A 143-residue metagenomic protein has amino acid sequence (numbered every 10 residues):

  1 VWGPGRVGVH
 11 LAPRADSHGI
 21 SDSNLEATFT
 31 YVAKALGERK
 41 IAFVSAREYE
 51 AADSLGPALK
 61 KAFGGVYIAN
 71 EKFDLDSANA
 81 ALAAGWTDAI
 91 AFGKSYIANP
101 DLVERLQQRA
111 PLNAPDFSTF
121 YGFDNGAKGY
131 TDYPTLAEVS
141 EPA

Functional and structural regions predicted by a protein language model:
V1-A143: Flavin-dependent oxidoreductase catalytic cores
